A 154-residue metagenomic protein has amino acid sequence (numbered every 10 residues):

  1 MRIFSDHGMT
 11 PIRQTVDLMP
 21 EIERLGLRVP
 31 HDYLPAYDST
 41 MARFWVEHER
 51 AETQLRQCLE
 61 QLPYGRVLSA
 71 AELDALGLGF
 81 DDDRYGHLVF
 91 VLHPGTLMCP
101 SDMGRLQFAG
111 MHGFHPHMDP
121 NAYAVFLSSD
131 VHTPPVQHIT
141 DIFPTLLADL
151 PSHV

Functional and structural regions predicted by a protein language model:
M1-P20, F126, L146: Metal-dependent active-site segment of extracytoplasmic phospho-/sulfohydrolases and closely related
M19-I22, Q107: Glycine-rich, phosphate-binding/catalytic loops in enzymes
E23-H31: Short amphipathic beta-strand starts and helix->beta connectors
H31-H153: Active-site neighborhoods of enzymes that stabilize oxyanions during catalysis
